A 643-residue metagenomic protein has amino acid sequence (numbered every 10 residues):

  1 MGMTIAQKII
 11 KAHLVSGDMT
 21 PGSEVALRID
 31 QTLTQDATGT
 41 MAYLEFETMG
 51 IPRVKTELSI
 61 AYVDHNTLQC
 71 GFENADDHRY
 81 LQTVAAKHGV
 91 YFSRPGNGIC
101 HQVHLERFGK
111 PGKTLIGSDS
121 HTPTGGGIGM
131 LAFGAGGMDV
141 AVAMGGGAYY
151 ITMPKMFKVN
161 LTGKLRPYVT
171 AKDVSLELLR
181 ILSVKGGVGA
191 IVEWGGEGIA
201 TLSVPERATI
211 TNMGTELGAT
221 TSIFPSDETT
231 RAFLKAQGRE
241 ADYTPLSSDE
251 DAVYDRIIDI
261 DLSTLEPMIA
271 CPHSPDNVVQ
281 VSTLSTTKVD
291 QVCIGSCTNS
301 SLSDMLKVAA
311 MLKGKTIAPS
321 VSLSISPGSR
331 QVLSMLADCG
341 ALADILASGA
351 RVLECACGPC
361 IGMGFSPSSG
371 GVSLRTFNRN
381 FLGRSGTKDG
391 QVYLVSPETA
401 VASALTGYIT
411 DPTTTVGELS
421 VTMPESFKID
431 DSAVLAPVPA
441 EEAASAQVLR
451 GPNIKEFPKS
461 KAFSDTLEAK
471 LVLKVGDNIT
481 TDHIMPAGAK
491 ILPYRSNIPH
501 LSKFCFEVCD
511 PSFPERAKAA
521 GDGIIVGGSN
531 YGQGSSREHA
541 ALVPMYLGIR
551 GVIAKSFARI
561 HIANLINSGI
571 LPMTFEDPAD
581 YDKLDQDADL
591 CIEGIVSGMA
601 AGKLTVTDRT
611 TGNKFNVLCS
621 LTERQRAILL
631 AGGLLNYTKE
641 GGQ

Functional and structural regions predicted by a protein language model:
M1-Q643: Fe-S-dependent hydro-lyases/dehydratases of central metabolism
